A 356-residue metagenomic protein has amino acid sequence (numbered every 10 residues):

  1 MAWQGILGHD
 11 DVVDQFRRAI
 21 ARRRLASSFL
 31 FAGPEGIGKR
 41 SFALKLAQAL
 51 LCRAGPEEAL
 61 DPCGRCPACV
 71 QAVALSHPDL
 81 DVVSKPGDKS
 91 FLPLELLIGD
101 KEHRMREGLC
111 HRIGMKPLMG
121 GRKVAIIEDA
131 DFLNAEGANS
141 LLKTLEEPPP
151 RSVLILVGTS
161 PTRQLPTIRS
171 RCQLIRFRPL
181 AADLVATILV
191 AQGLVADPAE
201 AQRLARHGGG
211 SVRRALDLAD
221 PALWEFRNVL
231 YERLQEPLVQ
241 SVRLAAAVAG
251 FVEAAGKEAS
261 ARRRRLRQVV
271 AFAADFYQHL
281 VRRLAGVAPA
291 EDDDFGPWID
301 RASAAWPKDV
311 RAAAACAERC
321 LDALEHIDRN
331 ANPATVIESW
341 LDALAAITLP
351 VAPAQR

Functional and structural regions predicted by a protein language model:
M1-A49, E57, P150-S152, T159-F272 (+1 more regions): Charged, glycine-rich active-site and insertion segments that engage polyanionic ligands
A2-E136, R301-S303: Clamp-loader machinery-focused feature within the broader ASCE/P-loop NTPase space
A19, A72, I113-K116, T144 (+3 more regions): Hydrophobic helix-cap positions at the C-terminus of alpha-helices in RecA-like/P-loop ATPase nucleotide-binding cores
V83-P86, V157, L180: Generic beta-structure capping elements
A135-A138, L349: Short N-terminal helix/helix-N-cap motif within the alpha/beta-hydrolase-1
N139-L156: Conserved catalytic/switch belt of AAA+ P-loop NTPases
